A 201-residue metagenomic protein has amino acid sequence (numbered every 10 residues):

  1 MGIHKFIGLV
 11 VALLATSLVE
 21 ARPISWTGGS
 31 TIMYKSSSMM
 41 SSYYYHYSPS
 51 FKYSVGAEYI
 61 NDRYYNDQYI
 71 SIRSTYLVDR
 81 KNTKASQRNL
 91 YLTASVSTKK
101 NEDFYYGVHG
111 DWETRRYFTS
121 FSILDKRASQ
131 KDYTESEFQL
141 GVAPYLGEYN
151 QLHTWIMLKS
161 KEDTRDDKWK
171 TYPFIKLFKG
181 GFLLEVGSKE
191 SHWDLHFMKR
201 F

Functional and structural regions predicted by a protein language model:
M1-I24: Cleavable N-terminal export/targeting peptides
R22-A85, N89-F178, F201: Outer-membrane beta-barrel transmembrane domain signature
L177, F182-S188: Short, exposed beta-strand-loop hairpins at the edges of beta-sheets in extracellular/periplasmic proteins
K189-W193: A short, acidic, flexible beta-alpha connecting loop/helix-capping segment that sits on the rim of active
L195-F197: Replace "edges of transmembrane helices
